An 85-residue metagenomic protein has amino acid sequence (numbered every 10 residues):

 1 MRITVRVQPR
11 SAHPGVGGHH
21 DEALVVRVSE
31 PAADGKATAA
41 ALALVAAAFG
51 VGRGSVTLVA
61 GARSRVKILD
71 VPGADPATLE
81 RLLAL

Functional and structural regions predicted by a protein language model:
R2-R6: Conserved N-terminal beta-strand and adjoining loop/helix that marks the start of the Nudix/MutT-like hydrolase domain
V7, V28, V71-G73: Hydrophobic residues in beta-strands and at strand termini
Q8, A12-G15: Active-site-proximal or metal-binding-adjacent scaffold patches in catalytic folds
R10, D21, P76: ATP/adenylate-binding site constellation spanning eukaryotic-like Ser/Thr protein kinases, ABC-transporter
G15, H19-V51: Compact, glycine-rich, soluble single-domain proteins
A47-L85: C-terminal structural segments of small proteins and small subunits
